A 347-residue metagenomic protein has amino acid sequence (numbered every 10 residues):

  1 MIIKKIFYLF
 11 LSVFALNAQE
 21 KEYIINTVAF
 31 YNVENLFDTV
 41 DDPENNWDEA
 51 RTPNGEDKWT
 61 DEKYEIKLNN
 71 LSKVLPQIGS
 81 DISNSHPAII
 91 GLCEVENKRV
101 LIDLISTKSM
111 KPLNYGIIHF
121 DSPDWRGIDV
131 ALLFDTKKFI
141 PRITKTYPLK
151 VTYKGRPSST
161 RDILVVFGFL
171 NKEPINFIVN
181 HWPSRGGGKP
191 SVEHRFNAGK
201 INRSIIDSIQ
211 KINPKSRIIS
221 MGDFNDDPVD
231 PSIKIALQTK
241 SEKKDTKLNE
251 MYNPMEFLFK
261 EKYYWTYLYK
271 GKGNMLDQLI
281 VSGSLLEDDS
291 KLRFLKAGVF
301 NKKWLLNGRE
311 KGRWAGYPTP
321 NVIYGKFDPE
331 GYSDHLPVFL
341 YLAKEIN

Functional and structural regions predicted by a protein language model:
K5-F14: Sec-dependent N-terminal signal peptides
N17-M110, I118-V130, L306-G316, K326 (+1 more regions): N-terminal, active-site-proximal structural segment of metallo-dependent hydrolase catalytic domains
T27-N35, E56, I143, P174-S184: Active-site-proximal beta-strand elements of phosphoester/diester hydrolases
E44, D48, E173-S191: Active-site His/acidic residue clusters
N54-Y64, H86-L92, H119-F120, T152-K154 (+4 more regions): Second-shell loop/turn segments in exported
I89, V95-P174, N180-W182: Structured beta-strand-rich core segments of catalytic domains in phosphoester-bond hydrolases
V192-P214: A long, amphipathic alpha-helix that forms part of the scaffold/cap immediately adjacent to metal-dependent active
S208-I218, D226-N347: Metal-dependent phosphoester-hydrolase catalytic domains
